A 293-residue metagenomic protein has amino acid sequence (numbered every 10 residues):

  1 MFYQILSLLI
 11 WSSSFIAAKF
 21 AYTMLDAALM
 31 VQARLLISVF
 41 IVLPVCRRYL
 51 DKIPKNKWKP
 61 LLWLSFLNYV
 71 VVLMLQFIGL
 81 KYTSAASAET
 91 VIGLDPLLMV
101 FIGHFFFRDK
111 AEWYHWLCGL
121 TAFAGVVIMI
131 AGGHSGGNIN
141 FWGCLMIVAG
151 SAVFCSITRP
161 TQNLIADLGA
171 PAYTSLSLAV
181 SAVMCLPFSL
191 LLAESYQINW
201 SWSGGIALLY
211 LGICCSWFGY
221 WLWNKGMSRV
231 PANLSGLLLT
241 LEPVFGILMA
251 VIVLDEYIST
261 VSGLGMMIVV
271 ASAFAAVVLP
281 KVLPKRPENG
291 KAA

Functional and structural regions predicted by a protein language model:
M1-L29, G136-N163, V183, E288-A293: Glycine-/small-residue-enriched transmembrane alpha-helix faces in small-molecule transporters and effluxers
F2-Y3, L29-P44, W63, Y114-A124 (+2 more regions): Hydrophobic alpha-helical transmembrane segments of multi-pass integral membrane proteins, especially transporters
L9-S12, I16, S65-V70, M74 (+7 more regions): Hydrophobic/small/kink-forming positions within alpha-helical transmembrane segments of polytopic membrane proteins
I10, S14-F15, L43-I92, I128 (+1 more regions): Specific transmembrane alpha-helical segments of multi-pass solute transporters/efflux pumps, especially DMT/EamA
A21, M30, R34, G79 (+7 more regions): Hydrophobic/aromatic residues within transmembrane alpha-helices of multi-pass small-molecule transporters
L29-F40, F77-K110, H115, G150 (+1 more regions): Specific alpha-helical transmembrane segments that line the substrate/conduction pathway and gating interfaces
V31-A33, L73, A88-L94, P160-V183 (+1 more regions): Helix-helix packing/entry segments at the starts of transmembrane helices
V42, I102, A111-G133, S151 (+4 more regions): Hydrophobic transmembrane alpha-helices of multi-pass small-molecule transport proteins
